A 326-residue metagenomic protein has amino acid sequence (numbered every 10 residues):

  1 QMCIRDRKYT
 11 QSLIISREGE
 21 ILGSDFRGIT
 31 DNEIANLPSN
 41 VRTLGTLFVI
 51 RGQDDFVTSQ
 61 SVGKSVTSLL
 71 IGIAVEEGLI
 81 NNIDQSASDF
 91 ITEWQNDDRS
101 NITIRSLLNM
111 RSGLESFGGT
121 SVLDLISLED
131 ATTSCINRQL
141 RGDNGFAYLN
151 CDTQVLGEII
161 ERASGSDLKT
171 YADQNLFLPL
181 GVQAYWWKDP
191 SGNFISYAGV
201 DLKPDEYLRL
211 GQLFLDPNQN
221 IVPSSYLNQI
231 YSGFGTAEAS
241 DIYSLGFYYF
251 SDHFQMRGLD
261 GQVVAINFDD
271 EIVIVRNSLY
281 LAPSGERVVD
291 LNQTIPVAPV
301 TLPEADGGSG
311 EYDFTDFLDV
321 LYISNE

Functional and structural regions predicted by a protein language model:
M2-I4: Short, small-residue-biased leader/transition segments that mark boundaries at the very start of proteins
G19, V41-T46, D55-I83, L107 (+2 more regions): Active-site SXXK
D25, I34-T46, S88, F117-G142 (+1 more regions): Short, charged, amphipathic alpha-helices and their helix-cap/turn boundaries
Q53, T58, E77-S112, N137 (+1 more regions): Active-site helix/loop module of the DD-peptidase/beta-lactamase fold, centered on the serine-lysine SxxK catalytic
L69, D152-I159, A198-Q219, Q262-L279: Active-site-proximal alpha-helical segments within enzyme catalytic domains
W94-L123, S127, I136-N144, C151-Q154 (+1 more regions): Conserved catalytic neighborhood of penicillin-recognizing serine enzymes
Q183-A184, P223-S278: Active-site Gly/Thr loop motif
G258-E326: Structured C-terminal helix/loop/strand segments within mature extracytoplasmic catalytic/sensor domains
